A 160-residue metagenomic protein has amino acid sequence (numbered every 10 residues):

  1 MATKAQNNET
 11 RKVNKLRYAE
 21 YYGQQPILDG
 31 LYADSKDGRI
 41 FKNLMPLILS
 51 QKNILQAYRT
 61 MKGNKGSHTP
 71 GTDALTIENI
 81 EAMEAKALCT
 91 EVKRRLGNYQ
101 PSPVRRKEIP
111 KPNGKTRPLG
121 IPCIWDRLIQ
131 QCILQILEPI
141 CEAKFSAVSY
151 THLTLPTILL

Functional and structural regions predicted by a protein language model:
M1-K86: Non-catalytic, polymerase-adjacent accessory regions of viral genome-replication enzymes
S35, T69, S102, Q135 (+2 more regions): A positively charged, amphipathic N-terminal helix/segment that binds anionic biomolecules
I77, S102, K107: Extended, charge-enriched "interface" segments that sit outside catalytic cores
N79-P101: Amphipathic alpha-helical blocks
R106, A143-V148: A short alpha-helix capping/helix-loop junction motif
P110-N113: Residues forming anionic-ligand binding surfaces in small-molecule and nucleic-acid pockets of primarily soluble enzymes
T116-F145: Conserved pre-motif C helix in the palm subdomain of viral-like polymerases
T151-T157: Conserved small/polar residues in nucleotide/adenosyl-binding loops
